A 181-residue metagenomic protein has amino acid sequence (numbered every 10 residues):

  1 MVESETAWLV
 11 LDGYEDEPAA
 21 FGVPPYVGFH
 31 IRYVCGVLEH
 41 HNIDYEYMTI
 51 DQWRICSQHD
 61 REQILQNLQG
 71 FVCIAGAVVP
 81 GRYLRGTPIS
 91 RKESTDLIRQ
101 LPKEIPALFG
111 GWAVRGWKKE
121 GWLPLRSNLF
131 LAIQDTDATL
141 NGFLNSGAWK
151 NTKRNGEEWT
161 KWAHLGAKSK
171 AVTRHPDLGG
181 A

Functional and structural regions predicted by a protein language model:
V2-W8: Extreme N-terminal starter segment of soluble prokaryotic enzymes
W8-V10, F109: Structural beta-sheet core signal
Y14-P18, V78-G81: A short, flexible beta-alpha/helix-coil linker loop
D16-I31: Glycine- and acidic-residue-enriched helix-capping/strand-helix junction motifs
Y33-Y45: Short helix-loop-beta junction
V37, Y47-L178: Glycine-rich beta-alpha loop elements in corrinoid/cobalamin-binding modules across cobalamin-dependent enzymes
A181: Cys/His-rich short segments
